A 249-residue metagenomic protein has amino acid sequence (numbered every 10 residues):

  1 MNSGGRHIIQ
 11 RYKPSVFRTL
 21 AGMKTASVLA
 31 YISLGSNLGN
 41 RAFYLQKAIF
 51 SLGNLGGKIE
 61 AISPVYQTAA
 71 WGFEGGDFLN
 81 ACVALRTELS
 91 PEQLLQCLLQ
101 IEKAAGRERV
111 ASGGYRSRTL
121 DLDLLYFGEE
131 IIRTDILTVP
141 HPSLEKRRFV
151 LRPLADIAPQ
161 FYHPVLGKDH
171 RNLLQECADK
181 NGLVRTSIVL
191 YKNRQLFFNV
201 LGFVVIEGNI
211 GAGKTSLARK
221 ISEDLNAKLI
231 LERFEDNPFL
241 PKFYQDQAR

Functional and structural regions predicted by a protein language model:
Y12, G22-I32, L38-T119, G128-E129: Nucleotide and nucleotide-moiety/phosphate-recognizing core
G72-D77, L95, Q100-F198: Flexible, gly/pro- and Lys/Arg-enriched active-site loops
N199-F203: Pre-Walker A (Motif I) flank of P-loop NTPase domains
I206: Hydrophobic anchor at the beta1->P-loop junction of P-loop NTPases
N209: P-loop (Walker A) phosphate-binding loop of NTP-binding proteins
K214: Conserved lysine of the Walker
L217, I221: Hydrophobic positions on the alpha1 helix immediately C-terminal to the Walker A/P-loop
E223-R249: Conserved substrate/cofactor phosphate-moiety recognition/catalytic segment in nucleotide-dependent phosphotransferases
